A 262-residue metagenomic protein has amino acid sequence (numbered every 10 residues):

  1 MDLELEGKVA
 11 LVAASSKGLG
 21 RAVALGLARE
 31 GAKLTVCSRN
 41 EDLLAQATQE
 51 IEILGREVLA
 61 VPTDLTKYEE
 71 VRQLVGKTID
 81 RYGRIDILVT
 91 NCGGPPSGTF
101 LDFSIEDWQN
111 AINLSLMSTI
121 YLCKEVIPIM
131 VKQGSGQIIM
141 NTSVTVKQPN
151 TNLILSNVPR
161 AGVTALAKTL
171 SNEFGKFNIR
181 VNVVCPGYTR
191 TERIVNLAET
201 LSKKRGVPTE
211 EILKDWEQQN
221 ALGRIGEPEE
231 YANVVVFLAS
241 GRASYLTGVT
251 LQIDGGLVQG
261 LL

Functional and structural regions predicted by a protein language model:
V9, A14-K17: Conserved glycine-rich cofactor-binding loop
T99-F100, D107-I112, W216: Substrate-binding pocket helix/loop in short-chain dehydrogenase/reductase
C123, P159, A167: Active-site helix of classical SDR
P128, N172-E173, S244: Alpha-helical segment proximal to the catalytic Tyr-Lys
S143: Residue(s) in the substrate-gating loop at a strand-loop-helix junction that position the organic substrate next
Q148, V236, T247-L262: Short C-terminal tail/terminal secondary-structure segment of NAD(P)H-dependent dehydrogenase/reductase domains
G175, R180, L246-G248: Short, small/polar-rich loop/turn modules that mediate ligand/substrate recognition or access, typified
